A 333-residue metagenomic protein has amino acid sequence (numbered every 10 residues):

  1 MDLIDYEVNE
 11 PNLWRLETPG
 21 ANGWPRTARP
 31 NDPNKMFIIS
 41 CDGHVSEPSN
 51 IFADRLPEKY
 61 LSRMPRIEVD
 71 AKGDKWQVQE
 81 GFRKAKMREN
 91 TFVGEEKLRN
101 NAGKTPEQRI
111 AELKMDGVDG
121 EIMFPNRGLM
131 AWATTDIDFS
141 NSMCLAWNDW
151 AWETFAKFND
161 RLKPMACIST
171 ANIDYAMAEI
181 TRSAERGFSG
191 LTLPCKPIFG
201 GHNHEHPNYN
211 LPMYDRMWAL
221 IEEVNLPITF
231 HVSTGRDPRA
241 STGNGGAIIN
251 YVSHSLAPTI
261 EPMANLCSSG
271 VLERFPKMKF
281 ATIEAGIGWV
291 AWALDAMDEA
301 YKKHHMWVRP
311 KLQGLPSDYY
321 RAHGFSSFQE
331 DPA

Functional and structural regions predicted by a protein language model:
M1-A333: Helix-coil boundary/capping segments in enzymes
